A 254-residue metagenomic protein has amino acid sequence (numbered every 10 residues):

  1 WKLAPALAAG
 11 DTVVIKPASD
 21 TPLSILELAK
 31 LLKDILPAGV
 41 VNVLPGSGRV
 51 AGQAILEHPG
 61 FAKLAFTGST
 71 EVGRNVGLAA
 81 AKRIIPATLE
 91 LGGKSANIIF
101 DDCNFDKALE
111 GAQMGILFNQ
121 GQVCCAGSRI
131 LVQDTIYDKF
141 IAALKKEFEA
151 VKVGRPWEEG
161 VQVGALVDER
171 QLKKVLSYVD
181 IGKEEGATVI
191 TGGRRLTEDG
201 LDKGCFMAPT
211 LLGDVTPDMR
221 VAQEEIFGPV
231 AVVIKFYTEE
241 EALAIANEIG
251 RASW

Functional and structural regions predicted by a protein language model:
W1-K107, F236: Rossmann-like NAD(P) dinucleotide-binding subdomain of oxidoreductase/dehydrogenase enzymes
L36, E71-T216, T238-I245: ALDH superfamily catalytic-core signature
A222: Short, solvent-exposed loop/beta-turn-alpha elements that line the ligand-binding surface or hinge of extracytoplasmic
P229: Glycine-rich nucleotide-phosphate-binding loops and adjacent flexible coil segments
V233: Phosphoinositide-dependent membrane-docking surfaces
A252-W254: Conserved small/polar residues in nucleotide/adenosyl-binding loops
